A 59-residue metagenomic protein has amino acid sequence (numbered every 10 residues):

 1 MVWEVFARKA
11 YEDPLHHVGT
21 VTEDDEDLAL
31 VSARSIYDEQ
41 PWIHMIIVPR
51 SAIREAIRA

Functional and structural regions predicted by a protein language model:
M1, E23-D27, R58: A short linear-motif detector with a strong N-terminal bias
M1-H16: Short aromatic-glycine-(Arg/Gly/Cys) micro-motifs in beta-strand/loop hairpins
F6, T22, I46-V48: Residues in well-ordered beta-strands of folded domains
H16-D24: A short, exposed loop/beta-hairpin motif centered on an aromatic-Gly-Thr core
D24-Q40: A short, charged, amphipathic alpha-helix used as a generic interaction element across diverse proteins
I36-A59: Short, mixed-charge low-complexity intrinsically disordered segments
